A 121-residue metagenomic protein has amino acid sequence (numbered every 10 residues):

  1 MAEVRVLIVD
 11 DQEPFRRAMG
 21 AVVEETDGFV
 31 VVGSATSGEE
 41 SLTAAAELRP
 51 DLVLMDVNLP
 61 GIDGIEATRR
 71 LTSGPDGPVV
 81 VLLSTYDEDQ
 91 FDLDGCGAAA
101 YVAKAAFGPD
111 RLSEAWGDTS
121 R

Functional and structural regions predicted by a protein language model:
D10, D56: Active-site residues of response regulator receiver
G28-T36, A44: Short hydrophobic/Thr-rich beta-strand motif most characteristic of the beta2 strand and flanking loop of CheY-like
S37-E40, D63-E66: Acidic catalytic/metal-coordinating carboxylates
P60: The feature encodes the CheY-like receiver
G64, D94-A103: As written
I65-D76: Short amphipathic alpha-helix used as the core "switch/output" element in two-component signaling
R111-R121: Receiver (REC) domain switch/output surface
